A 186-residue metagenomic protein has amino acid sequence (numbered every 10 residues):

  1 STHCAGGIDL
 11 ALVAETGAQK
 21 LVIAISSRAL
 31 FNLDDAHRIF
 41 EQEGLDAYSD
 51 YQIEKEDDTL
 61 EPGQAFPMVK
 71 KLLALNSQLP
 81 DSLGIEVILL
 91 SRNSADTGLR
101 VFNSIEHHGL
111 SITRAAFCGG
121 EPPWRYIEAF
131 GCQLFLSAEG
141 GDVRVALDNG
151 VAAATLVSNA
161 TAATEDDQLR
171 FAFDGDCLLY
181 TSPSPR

Functional and structural regions predicted by a protein language model:
Q19-A29, L169-G175: Short, hydrophobic/glycine-enriched beta-strand segments
L30-A36: Short N-terminal binding/cap micro-motifs at the start of the first secondary-structure element
L45-I53: Conserved phosphoryl-transfer catalytic core
D58-E86, L99: Short, acidic loop-to-helix structural element flanking the phosphoryl-transfer center in phosphate-processing enzymes
F102-G141, T155-L156: A cross-kingdom feature marking solvent-exposed beta-strand/loop segments within repeated, beta-rich binding/scaffold
S137-T164: Acidic, Mg2+-coordinating phosphoryl-transfer loop and its flanking beta/alpha structural elements, shared across
Y180-P185: Conserved small/polar residues in nucleotide/adenosyl-binding loops
